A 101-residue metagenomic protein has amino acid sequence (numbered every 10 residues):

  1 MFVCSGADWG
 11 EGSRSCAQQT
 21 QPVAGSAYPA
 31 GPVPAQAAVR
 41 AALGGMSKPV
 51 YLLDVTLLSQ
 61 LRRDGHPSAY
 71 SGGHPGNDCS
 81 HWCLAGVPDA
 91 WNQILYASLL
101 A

Functional and structural regions predicted by a protein language model:
M1-A101: Extracellular glycan-modifying ectodomains
